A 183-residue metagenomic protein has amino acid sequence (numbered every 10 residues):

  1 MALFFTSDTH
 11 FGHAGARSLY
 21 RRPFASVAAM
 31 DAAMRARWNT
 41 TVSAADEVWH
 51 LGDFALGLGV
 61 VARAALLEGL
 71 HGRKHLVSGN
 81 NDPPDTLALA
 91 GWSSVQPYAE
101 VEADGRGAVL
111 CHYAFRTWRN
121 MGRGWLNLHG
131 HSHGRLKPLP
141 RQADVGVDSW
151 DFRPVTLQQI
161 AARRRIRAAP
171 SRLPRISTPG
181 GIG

Functional and structural regions predicted by a protein language model:
M1, A44-E47, G72-R73, R106 (+1 more regions): Short coil/turn segments at beta-strand junctions that form active-site/ligand-binding loops
M1-A62, V147-S149, R175-G183: N-terminal active-site segment of His-dependent metallophosphoesterases
T6-S7, V48-D53, K74-N80, L110-C111 (+2 more regions): Active-site neighborhood of phospho(di)ester-bond hydrolases with catalytic His/Asp-centered motifs
H10, F54-A55, N81-P83, A114-F115 (+2 more regions): Catalytic metal-binding/acid-base residues of hydrolase active sites
S26-T41, G72-A90, W150-R175: A short, conserved beta-to-alpha structural element at the edge of catalytic cores that scaffolds binding
T40, A65-G69, E100: Short, conserved, surface-exposed binding loops centered on an aromatic residue
G52-G69, S78, P83-W92, N120-G122 (+1 more regions): Metal-dependent catalytic neighborhoods of phosphoester/phosphodiester hydrolases
A90-G180: Conserved beta-sheet core of the metallophosphoesterase superfamily
